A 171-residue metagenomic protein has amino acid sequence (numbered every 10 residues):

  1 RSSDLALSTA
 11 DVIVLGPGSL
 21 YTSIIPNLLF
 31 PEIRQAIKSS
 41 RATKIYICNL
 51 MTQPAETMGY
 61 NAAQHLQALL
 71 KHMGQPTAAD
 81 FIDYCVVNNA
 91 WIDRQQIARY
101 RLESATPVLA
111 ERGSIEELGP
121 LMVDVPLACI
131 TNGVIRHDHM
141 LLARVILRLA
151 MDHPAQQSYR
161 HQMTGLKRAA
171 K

Functional and structural regions predicted by a protein language model:
A10: An anion/phosphate-binding loop that grips the pyrophosphate of nucleotide cofactors and donors
V14-G16, I45-I47, V86: Structural motif
G18-Y21, L50, A90-I92: Short glycine-rich anion-binding loops that position phosphate/pyrophosphate groups of nucleotides and phosphorylated
N27-R34, N61-H65: Charged helix-capping and loop-helix junction motifs
S39-K44, P120: A short helix->loop->beta-strand "cap" motif at the edges of active sites that frequently abuts
C48, P54: Catalytic core of tubulin tyrosine ligase-like
G59-K171: C-terminal functional extensions of proteins
